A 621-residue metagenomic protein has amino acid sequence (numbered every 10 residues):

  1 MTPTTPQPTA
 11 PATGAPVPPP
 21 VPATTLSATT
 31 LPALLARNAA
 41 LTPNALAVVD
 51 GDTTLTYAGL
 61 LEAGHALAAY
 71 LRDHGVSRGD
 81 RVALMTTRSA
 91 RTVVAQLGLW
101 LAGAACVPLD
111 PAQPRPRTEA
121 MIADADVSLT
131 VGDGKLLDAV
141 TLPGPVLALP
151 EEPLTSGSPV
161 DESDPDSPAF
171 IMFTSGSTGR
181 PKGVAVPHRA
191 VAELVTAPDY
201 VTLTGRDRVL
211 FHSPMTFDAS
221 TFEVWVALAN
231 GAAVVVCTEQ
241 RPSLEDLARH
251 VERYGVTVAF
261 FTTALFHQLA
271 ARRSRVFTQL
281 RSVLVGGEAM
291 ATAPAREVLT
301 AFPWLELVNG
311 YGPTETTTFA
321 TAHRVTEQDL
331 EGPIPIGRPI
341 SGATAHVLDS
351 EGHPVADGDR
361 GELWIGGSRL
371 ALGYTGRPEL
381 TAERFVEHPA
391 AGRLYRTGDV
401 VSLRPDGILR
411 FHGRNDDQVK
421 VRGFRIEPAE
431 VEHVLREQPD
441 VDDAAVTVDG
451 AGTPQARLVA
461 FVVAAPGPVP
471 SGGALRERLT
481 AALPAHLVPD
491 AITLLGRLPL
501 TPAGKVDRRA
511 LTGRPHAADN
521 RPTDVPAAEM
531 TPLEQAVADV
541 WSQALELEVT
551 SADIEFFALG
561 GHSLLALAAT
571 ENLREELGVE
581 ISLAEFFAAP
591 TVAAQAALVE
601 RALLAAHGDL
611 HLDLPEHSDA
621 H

Functional and structural regions predicted by a protein language model:
T2-I171, V186-H188, E193, A291-A295 (+5 more regions): AMP-binding/adenylate-forming domain of the ANL superfamily
T2-P20, T30-P32, T130-T141, P145-D161 (+7 more regions): AMP-dependent adenylate-forming
N38, G103, G231, G367 (+8 more regions): Conserved small-residue
N44-A45, D50-T54, H74-R81, H412-D416 (+5 more regions): Phosphopantetheine carrier-protein modules
G51-L55, A83-A90, L109-P116, H212-S213 (+7 more regions): Glycine-rich loop motifs involved in handling phospho/adenylate chemistry
E62, A125-S128, P499-H621: Phosphopantetheine-dependent thiolation modules in NRPS/PKS and related acyl-activating systems
R78-R81, V94, C106, R117 (+6 more regions): Conserved loop-to-beta-strand segment in the C-terminal subdomain of adenylate-forming
R91-L97, A104-I122, T155-V355, E362-A371 (+4 more regions): Motif- and composition-driven signal specific to adenylation
